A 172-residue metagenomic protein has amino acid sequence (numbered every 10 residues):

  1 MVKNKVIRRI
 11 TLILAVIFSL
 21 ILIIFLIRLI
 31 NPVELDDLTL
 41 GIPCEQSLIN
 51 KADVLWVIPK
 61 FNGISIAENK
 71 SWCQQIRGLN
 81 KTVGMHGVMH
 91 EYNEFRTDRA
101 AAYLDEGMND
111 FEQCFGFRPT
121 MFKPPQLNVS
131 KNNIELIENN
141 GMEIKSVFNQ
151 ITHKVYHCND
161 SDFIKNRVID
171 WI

Functional and structural regions predicted by a protein language model:
M1-F18: N-terminal Sec-pathway targeting helices
N4-R8, L55, E94-F95: N-terminal start-of-chain detector that recognizes signal peptides and the immediate post-cleavage beginning
L12, F18-T82, E91, V129-S130: Active-site beta->alpha N-cap acidic-glycine motif
E34-L35, L55, R77, G84-G87 (+4 more regions): Glycan-processing catalytic domains of CAZymes
W56-K60, H86-M89, K123-L127, V147-N149: Active-site-proximal beta-strand/loop segments in catalytic clefts of secreted hydrolases
S65-G116: Substrate-binding cleft of extracellular glycoside hydrolase catalytic domains
D98-R167: Catalytic domains of cell-wall/extracellular-matrix polysaccharide-remodeling enzymes, centered on de-N-acetylation
